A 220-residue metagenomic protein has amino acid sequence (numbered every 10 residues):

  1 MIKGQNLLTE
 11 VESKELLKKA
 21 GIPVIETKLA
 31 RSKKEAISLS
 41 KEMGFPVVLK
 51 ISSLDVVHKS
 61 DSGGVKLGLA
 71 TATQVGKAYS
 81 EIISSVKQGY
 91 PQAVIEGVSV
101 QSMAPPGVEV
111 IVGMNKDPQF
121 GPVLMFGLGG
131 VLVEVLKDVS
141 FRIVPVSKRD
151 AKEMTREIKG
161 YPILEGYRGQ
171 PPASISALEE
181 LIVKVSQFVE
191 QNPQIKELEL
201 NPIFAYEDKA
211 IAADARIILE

Functional and structural regions predicted by a protein language model:
M1-E220: ATP-dependent carboxylate/acyl-activation modules
